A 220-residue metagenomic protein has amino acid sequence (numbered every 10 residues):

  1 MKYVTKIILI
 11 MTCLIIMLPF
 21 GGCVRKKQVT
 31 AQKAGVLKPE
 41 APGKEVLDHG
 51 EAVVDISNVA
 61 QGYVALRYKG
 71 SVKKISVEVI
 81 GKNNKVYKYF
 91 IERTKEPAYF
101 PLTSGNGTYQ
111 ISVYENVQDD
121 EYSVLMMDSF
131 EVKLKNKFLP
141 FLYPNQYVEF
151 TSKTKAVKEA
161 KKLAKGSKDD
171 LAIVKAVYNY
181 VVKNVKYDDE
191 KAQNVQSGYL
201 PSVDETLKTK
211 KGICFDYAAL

Functional and structural regions predicted by a protein language model:
M1-I8: Bacterial N-terminal signal peptides that target proteins for export
M11-L14: Extended amphipathic alpha-helical coiled-coil/heptad-repeat regions
P19-G22: C-terminal motif of bacterial Sec signal peptides marking the signal peptidase cleavage site
R25-K137: Beta-strand-enriched, solvent-exposed domains that form extended recognition/catalytic surfaces
M127-N184, Q196-Y199, D204: Acidic low-complexity segments
V182-L220: Active-site neighborhood of thiol-dependent amide/isopeptide-bond enzymes
